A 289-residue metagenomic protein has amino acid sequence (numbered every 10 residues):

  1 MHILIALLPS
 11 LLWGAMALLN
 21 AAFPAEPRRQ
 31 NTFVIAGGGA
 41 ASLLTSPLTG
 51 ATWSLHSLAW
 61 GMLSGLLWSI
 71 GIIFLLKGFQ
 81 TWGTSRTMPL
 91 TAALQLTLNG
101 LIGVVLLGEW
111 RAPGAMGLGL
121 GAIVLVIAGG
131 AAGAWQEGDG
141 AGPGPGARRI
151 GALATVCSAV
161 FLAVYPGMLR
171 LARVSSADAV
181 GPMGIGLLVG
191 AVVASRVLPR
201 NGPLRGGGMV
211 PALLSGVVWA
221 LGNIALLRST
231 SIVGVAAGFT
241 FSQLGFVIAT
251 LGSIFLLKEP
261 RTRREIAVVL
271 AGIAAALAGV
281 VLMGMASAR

Functional and structural regions predicted by a protein language model:
M1-R289: Polytopic alpha-helical membrane proteins, predominantly small-molecule transporters/carriers
